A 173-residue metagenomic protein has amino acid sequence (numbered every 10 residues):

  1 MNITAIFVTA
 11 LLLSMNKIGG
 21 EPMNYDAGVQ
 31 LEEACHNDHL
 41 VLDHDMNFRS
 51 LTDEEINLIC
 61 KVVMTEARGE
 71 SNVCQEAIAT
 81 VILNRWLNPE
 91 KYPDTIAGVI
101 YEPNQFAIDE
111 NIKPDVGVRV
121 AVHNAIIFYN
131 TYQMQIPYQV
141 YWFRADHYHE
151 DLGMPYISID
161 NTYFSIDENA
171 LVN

Functional and structural regions predicted by a protein language model:
M1-S50: Cell-wall glycan-active module
L31-N173: Bacterial extracytoplasmic/cell-wall-associated proteins, especially those involved in peptidoglycan
